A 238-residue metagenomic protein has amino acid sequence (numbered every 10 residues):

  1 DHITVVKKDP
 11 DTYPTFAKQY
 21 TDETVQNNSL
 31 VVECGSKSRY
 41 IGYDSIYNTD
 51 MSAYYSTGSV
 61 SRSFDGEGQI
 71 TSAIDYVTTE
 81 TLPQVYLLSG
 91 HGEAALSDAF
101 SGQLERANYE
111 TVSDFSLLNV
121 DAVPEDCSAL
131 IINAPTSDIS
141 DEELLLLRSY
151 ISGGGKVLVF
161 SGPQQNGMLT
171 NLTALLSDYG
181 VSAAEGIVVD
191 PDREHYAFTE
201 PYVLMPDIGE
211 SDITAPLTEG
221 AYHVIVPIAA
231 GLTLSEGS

Functional and structural regions predicted by a protein language model:
D1-S238: Short, surface-exposed patches at the edges or C-terminal ends of soluble domains, predominantly
